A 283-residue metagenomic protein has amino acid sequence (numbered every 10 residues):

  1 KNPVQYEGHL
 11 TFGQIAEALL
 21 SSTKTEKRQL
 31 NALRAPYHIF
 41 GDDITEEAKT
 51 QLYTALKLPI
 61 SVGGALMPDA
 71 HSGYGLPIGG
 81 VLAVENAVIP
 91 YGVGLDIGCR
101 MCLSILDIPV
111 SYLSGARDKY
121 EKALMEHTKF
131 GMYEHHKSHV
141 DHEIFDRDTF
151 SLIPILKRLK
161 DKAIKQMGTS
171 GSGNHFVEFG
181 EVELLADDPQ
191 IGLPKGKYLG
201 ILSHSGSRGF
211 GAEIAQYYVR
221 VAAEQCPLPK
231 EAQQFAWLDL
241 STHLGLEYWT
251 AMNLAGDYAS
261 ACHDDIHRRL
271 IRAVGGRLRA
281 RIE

Functional and structural regions predicted by a protein language model:
K1-N2: Short, low-complexity S/T/E/D/G/P-rich linear segments that nucleate or cap local secondary structure
Q5-G63, A87, Y91-G92, I97-I191 (+2 more regions): Glycine-rich, flexible loop motifs
D43, D69-H71, G180-E183, S205-S207: Short, flexible loop/turn elements at secondary-structure junctions
A65-L66, G200-H204: Short glycine-rich or small-residue beta-strand-to-loop segments that form or flank ligand, phosphate, metal/Fe-S
M67-G73, G94-L95: Active-site nucleophile and cofactor-binding loops and adjacent substrate-binding regions of central metabolic enzymes
S72-G73, R100, G206-G211: Short acidic, Gly/Ser-rich segments with clustered Asp/Glu that frequently serve as metal-coordination loops in enzyme
L76, V88-P90, R208: Gly/lys/ser-thr-rich phosphate-binding loops in alpha/beta enzymes that coordinate phosphoanhydride or phosphate groups
P77-E85: Glycine-rich loop at the start of a catalytic domain that most often binds anionic cofactors/ligands
